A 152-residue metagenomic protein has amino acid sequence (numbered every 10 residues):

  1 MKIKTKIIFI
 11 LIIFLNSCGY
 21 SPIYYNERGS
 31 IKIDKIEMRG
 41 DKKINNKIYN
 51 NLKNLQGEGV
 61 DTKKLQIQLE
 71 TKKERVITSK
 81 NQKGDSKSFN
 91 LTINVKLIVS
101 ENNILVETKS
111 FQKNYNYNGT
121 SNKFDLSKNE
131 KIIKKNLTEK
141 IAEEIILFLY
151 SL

Functional and structural regions predicted by a protein language model:
I3-I10: Sec-dependent signal peptide recognition, specifically the positively charged N-region followed immediately by
F14-S17: C-terminal motif of bacterial Sec signal peptides marking the signal peptidase cleavage site
G19-S21: Bacterial signal peptide processing site
R28-I48: Post-signal peptide N-terminal segment of mature Sec-exported envelope proteins
G40, I44, K87, N129 (+2 more regions): Conserved acidic
N50-L55, G59-V60, Q68-T108, Q112-I132 (+1 more regions): Surface-exposed short loop/turn segments
K128-L152: Short, well-ordered alpha-helical segments
